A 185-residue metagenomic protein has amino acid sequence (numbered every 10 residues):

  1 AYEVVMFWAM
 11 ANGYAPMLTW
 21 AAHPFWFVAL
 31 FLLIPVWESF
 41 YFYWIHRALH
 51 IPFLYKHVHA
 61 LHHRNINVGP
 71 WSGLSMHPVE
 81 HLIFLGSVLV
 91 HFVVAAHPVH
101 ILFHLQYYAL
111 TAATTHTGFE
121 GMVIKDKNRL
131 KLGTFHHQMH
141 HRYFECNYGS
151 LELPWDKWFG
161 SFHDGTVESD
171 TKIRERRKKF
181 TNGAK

Functional and structural regions predicted by a protein language model:
A1-W37: Juxtamembrane helix-loop-helix connectors linking adjacent transmembrane helices in multi-pass membrane enzymes
E3-A11, P35-K56, H97: Transmembrane alpha-helix/helix-exit interface in multi-pass inner-membrane proteins
A15-L18, S39-I45, F92-A96, L110-A112: Short, mixed-charge, low-aromatic patches
L18, W26-F27, I34, F40-Y41 (+3 more regions): Generic hydrophobic alpha-helical membrane-segment signal
V28, L32, W44-I45, S75: Hydrophobic alpha-helical transmembrane segments of multi-pass membrane proteins
P52-K185: Cytosolic/stromal cytosol-facing helical appendages immediately following the last transmembrane segment
